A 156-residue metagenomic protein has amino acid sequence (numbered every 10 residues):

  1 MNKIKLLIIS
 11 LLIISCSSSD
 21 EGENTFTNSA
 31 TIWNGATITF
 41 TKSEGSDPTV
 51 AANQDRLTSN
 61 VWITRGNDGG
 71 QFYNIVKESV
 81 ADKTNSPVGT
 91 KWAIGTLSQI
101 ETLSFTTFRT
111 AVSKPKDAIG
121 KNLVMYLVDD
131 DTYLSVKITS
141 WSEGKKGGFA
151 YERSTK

Functional and structural regions predicted by a protein language model:
N2-I9: Sec-dependent signal peptide recognition, specifically the positively charged N-region followed immediately by
I14-W33: Bacterial Sec-dependent N-terminal signal peptides
T31-K116: Surface-exposed helix/loop patches within compact recognition domains
E101-K146: Acidic, glycine-rich flexible loop segments
G147-K156: Short, surface-exposed beta-strand/strand-loop-strand elements in extracellular ectodomains
